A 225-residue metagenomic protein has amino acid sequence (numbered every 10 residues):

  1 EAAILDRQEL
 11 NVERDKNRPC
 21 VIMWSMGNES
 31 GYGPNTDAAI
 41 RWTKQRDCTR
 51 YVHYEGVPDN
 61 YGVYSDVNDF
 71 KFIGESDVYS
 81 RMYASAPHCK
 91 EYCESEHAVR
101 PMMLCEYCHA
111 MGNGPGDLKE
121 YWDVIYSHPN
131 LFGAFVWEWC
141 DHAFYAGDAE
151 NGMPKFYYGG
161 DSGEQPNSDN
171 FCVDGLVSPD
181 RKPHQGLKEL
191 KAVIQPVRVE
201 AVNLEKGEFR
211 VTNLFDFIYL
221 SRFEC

Functional and structural regions predicted by a protein language model:
E1-R210, F215-S221: Extended substrate-binding grooves/exosites of carbohydrate-active enzymes
